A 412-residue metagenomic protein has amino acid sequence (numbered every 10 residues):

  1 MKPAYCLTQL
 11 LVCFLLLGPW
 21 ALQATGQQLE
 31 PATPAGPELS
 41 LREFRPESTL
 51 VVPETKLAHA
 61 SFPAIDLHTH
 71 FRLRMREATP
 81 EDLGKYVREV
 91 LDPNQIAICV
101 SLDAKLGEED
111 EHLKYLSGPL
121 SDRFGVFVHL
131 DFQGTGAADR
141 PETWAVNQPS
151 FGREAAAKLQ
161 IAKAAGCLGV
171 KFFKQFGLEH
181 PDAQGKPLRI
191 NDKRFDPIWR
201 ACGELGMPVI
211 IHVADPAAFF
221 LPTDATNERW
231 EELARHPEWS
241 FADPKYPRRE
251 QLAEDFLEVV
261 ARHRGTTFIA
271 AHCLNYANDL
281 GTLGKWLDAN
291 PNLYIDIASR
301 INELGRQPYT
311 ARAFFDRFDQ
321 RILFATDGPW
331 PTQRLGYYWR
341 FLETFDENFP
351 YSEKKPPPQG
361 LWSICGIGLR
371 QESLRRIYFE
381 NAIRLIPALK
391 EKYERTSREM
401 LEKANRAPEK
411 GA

Functional and structural regions predicted by a protein language model:
T8-Q23: Bacterial N-terminal signal peptides
A24-P119: An N-terminally biased module of ancient metal coordination in phosphate/nucleic-acid-related enzymes
T33-S48, D110-W239: Active-site gating/metal-coordination segments in enzymes
S40-E43, H59-S61, P181, A217-D243 (+2 more regions): Active-site gating loops and adjacent loop-to-helix segments of metal-dependent hydrolytic enzymes
K56-H59, V87-P93, H112-F124, K158-G166 (+4 more regions): Acidic (Asp/Glu)-rich catalytic clusters
I65-T69, I98-S101, V126-V128, V170-K171 (+4 more regions): Hydrophobic faces of well-ordered beta-strands that scaffold small-molecule active sites in alpha/beta enzyme cores
R72-D82, S101-E111, Q133-A137, W144-R153 (+5 more regions): Acidic-and-aromatic substrate-binding clefts and catalytic sites of carbohydrate-active enzymes
P244, E250-E258, H263-A412: H/E-rich (His + Asp/Glu) clusters that bind or coordinate divalent metals
